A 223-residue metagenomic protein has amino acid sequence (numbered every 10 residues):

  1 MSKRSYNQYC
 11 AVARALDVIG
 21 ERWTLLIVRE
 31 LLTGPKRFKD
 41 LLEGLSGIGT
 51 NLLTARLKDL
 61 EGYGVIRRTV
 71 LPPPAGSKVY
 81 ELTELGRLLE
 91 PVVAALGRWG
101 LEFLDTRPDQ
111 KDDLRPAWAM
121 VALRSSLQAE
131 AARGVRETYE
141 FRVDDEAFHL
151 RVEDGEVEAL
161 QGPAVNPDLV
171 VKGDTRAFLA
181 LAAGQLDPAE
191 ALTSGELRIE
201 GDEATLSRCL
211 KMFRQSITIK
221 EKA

Functional and structural regions predicted by a protein language model:
M1-Q8: N-terminal intrinsically disordered/low-complexity leader segments
C10-G49: N-terminal helix-turn-helix DNA-binding core of bacterial DNA-binding proteins
G20, P72-A95: Basic, amphipathic "hinge/linker" alpha-helix immediately C-terminal to the N-terminal HTH DNA-binding motif
L53-Y63: Basic amphipathic alpha-helical segments that dock to polyanions
L85-H149, E203-A223: Acidic, aliphatic-rich amphipathic alpha-helical segments
A164-A223: C-terminal interaction segments
